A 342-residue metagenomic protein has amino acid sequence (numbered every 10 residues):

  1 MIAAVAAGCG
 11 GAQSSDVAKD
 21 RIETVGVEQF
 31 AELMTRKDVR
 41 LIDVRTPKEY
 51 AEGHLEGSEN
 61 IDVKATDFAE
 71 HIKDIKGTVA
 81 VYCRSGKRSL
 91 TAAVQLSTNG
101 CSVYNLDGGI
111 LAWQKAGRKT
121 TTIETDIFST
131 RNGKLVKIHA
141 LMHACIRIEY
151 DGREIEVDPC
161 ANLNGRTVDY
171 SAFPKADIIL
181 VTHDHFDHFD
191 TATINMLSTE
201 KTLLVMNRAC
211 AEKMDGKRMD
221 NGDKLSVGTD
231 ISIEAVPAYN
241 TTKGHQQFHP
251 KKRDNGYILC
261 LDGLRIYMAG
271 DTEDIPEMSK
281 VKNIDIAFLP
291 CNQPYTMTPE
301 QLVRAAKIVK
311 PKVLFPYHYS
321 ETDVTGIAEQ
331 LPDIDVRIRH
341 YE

Functional and structural regions predicted by a protein language model:
M1, A6-L33, P47-T78, R84-T125: Rhodanese-like catalytic fold shared by cysteine-dependent sulfurtransferases and DSP/PTP-type phosphatases
G11, I123-D151, Q330-D333: Zn-dependent metallo-beta-lactamase
E49, T242-I308, S320: Active-site-proximal loop/helix segments of hydrolase catalytic cores
C83, E156-C160, A176-D187, L204-R208 (+4 more regions): Active-site neighborhood of phospho(di)ester-bond hydrolases with catalytic His/Asp-centered motifs
E124-L135, L141, M206-L264, I338-E342: Metallo-beta-lactamase
F128-R131, C145-D184, T191-N195, T242-Q247 (+1 more regions): Pre-active-site segment of Zn-dependent metallo-hydrolases
T167-S226, E234-Y239: Active-site HxH/HxHxD metal-binding segment of metal-dependent hydrolases
K217-G228, K251, V303, K307-E342: Binuclear metal-ion centers of metallo-dependent hydrolases, dominated by the metallo-beta-lactamase
